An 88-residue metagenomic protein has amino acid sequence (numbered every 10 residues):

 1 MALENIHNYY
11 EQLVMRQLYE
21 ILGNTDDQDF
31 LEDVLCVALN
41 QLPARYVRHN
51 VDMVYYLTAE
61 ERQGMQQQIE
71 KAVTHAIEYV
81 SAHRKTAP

Functional and structural regions predicted by a protein language model:
M1-P88: Charged, amphipathic alpha-helical regulatory modules used for macromolecular assembly or allosteric control
